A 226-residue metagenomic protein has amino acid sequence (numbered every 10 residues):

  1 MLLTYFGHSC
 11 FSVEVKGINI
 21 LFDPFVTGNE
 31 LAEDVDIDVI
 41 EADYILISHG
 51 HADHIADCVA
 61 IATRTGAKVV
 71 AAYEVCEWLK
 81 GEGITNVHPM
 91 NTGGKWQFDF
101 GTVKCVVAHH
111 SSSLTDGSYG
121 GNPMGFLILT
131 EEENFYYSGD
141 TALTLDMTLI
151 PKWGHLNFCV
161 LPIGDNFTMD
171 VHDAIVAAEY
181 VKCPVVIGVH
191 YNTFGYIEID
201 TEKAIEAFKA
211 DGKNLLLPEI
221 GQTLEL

Functional and structural regions predicted by a protein language model:
M1-L2, T63-K68, E133-F135: Short active-site oxyanion
M1-N19, V26-E30, Q97-K104, D200-G212 (+1 more regions): Zn-dependent metallo-beta-lactamase
S12-H51, A56-A60, E74, S111-G117 (+1 more regions): Pre-active-site segment of Zn-dependent metallo-hydrolases
L21-D23, A42-G50, V70-Y73, Y136-T141 (+3 more regions): Active-site neighborhood of phospho(di)ester-bond hydrolases with catalytic His/Asp-centered motifs
G28-N29, H51-A56, C76-L79, G94-Q97 (+5 more regions): Active-site environment of divalent metal-dependent phosphoester hydrolases
A56-L114: Glycine/small-residue-rich loop that forms an oxyanion/phosphate-binding "nest" at active or ligand-binding sites
K68, K80-G94, I175, E179-L226: Binuclear metal-ion centers of metallo-dependent hydrolases, dominated by the metallo-beta-lactamase
L114-M124, L129-E179: Active-site-proximal loop/helix segments of hydrolase catalytic cores
